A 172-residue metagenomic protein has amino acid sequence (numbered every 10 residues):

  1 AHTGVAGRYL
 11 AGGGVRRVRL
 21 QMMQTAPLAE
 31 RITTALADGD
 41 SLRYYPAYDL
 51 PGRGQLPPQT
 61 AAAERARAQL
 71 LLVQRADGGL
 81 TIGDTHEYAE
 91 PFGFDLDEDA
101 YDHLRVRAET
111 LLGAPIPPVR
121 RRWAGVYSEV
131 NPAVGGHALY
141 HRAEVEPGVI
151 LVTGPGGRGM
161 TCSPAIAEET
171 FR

Functional and structural regions predicted by a protein language model:
A1-Q74, F94: Flavin-dependent oxidoreductases
R67, A76-T81, E87-R172: C-terminal catalytic lobe of FAD-dependent flavoproteins
